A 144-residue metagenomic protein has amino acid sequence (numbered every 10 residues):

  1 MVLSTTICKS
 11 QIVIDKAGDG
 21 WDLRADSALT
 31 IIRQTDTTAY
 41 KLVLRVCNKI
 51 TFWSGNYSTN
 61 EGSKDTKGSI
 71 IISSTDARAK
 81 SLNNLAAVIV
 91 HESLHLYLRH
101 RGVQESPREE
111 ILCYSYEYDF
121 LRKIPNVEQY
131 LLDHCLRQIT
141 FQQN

Functional and structural regions predicted by a protein language model:
M1-S4: Bacterial N-terminal signal peptides
I7-S69, R78, L131: Auxiliary, metal-adjacent structural segments of Zn-dependent hydrolase domains
L23-S27, N84, V88, R108 (+1 more regions): Extracytoplasmic/secreted proteins, especially bacterial periplasmic and envelope-associated proteins
I71, L96-L98, Y114-S115: Structural recognition of the beta-strand scaffold that forms the well-ordered cores of secreted hydrolase catalytic
I71-V88, V103: Short pre-active-site segment immediately N-terminal to the catalytic Zn-binding motif
A87-H100: Active-site recognition of the HExxH zinc-binding catalytic motif
E105-Q142: Post-HExxH zinc-binding segment in Zn-dependent metallohydrolases
